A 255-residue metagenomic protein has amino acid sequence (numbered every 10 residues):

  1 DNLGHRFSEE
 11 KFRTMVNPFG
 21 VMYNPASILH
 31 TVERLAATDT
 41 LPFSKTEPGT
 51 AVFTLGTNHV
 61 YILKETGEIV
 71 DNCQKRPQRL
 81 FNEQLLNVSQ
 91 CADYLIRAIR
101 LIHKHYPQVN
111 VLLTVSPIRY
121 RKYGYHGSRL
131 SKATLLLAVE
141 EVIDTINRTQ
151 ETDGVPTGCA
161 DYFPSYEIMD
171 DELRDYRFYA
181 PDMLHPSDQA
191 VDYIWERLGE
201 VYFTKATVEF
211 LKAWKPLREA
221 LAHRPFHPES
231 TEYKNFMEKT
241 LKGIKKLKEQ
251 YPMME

Functional and structural regions predicted by a protein language model:
D1-N147, P156-E255: Extracellular glycan-modifying ectodomains
